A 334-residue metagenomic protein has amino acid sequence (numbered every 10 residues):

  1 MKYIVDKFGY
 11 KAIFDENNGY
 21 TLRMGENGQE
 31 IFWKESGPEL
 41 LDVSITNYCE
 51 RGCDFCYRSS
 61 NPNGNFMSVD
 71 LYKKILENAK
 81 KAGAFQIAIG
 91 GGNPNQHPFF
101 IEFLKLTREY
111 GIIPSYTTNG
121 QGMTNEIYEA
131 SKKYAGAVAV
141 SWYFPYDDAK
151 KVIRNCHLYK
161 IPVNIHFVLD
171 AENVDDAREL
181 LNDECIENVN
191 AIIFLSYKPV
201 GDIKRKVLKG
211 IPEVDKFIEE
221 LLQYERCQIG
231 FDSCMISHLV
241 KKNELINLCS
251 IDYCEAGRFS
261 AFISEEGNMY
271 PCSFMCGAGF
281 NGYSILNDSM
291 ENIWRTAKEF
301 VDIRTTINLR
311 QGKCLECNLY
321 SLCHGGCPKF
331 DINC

Functional and structural regions predicted by a protein language model:
M1-N63, E77-K80, L248, R258 (+1 more regions): N-terminal pre-core extensions flanking Radical SAM catalytic domains
C49, C53-C56, C254, C272 (+3 more regions): Short cysteine clusters
E50, Q121, P145, D170-E172 (+6 more regions): Short, solvent-exposed loop/turn segments at secondary-structure junctions
R58-M67, C276-N281, Y320-C334: Iron-sulfur (Fe-S) cluster-binding segments and ferredoxin-like electron-carrier domains, especially [2Fe-2S]
P62-V69, V207-I211: Flexible, glycine- and charge-enriched loops at secondary-structure boundaries
V69-G91, Q96-K204: Radical SAM/AdoMet-radical enzyme domain recognition
G210-L245, N268-L319, C323-H324: C-terminal accessory region of radical SAM enzymes
I263-S264: Short, acidic, Ser/Thr-enriched surface-loop or helix-capping motifs
